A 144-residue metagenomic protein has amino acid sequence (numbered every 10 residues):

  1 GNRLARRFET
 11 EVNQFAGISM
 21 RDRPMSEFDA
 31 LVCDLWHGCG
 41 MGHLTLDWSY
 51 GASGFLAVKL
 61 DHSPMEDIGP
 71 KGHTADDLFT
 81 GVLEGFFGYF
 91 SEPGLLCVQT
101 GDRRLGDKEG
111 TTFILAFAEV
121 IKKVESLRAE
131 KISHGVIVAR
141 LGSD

Functional and structural regions predicted by a protein language model:
G1-L78, L96-D144: N-terminal accessory segment detector
D77-G94: Active-site helix/loop of acyl-thioester processing domains in fatty-acid/polyketide metabolism, spanning hotdog-fold
